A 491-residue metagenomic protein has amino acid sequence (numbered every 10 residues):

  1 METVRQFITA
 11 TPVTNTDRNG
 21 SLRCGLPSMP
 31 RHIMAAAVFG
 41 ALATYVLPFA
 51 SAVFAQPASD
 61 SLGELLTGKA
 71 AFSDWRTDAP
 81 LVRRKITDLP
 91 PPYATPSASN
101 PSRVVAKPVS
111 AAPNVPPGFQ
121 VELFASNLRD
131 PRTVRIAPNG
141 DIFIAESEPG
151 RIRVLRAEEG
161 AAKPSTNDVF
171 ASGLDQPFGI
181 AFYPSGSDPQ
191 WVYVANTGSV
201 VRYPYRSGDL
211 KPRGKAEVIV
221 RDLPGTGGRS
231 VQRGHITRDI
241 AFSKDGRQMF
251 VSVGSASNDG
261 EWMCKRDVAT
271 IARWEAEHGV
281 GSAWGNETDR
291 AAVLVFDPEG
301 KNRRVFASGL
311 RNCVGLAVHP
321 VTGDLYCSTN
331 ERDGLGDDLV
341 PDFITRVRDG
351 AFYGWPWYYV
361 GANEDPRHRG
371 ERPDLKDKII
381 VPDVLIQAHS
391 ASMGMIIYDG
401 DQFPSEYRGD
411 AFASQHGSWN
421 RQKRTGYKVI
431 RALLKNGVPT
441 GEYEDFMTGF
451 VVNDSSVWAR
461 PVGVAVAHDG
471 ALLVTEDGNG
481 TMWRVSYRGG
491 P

Functional and structural regions predicted by a protein language model:
M1-M34: N-terminal secretory signal peptides that target proteins for export/translocation
M34-A52: Bacterial N-terminal signal peptides
D60-P116, P189, V201, T237 (+6 more regions): Beta-propeller domain segments
L123-L128, V169-L174, I219-P224, R229-Q232 (+4 more regions): Surface loop/turn motifs at the tips and blade-to-blade linkers of beta-strand repeat domains
P131, R151-S185: Blade-loop segments of beta-propeller domains
N167, Q176-P177, A181-Y183, G198-S243 (+4 more regions): Asp-box/WD-like beta-propeller blade repeats and closely related beta-sheet repeat scaffolds
